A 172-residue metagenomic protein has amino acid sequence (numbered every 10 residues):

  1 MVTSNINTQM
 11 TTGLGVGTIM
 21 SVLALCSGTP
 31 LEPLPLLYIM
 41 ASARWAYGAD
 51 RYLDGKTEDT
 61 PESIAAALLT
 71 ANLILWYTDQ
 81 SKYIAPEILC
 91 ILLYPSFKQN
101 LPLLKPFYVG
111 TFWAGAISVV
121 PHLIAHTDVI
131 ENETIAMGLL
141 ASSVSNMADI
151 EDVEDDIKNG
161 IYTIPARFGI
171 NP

Functional and structural regions predicted by a protein language model:
V2-M10, L53-P61, Q99-P106, R167-P172: Short, amphipathic, aromatic/basic-enriched membrane-interface segments that mark the entry/exit of transmembrane
S4, T8, P30-L34, L101 (+3 more regions): Juxtamembrane/transmembrane-helix boundary motifs in multi-pass membrane proteins
S4-L23, G110-W113: The first (N-terminal) embedded transmembrane alpha-helix
V22-A49, A71, Y83-L92, T127-M147: Membrane-embedded alpha-helical segments that form the functional core of polytopic membrane enzymes, especially those
G28-T29, G55-K56, Q99-N100, A125-H126 (+1 more regions): Transmembrane helix-loop junctions in multipass membrane proteins, especially transporters and channels
I39, Y47, K56-A125: Intramembrane alpha-helical segments
I39-L69, L75, A141-P172: Solvent-exposed interhelical
P106-I157: Functional transmembrane core segments of multi-pass inner-membrane proteins
